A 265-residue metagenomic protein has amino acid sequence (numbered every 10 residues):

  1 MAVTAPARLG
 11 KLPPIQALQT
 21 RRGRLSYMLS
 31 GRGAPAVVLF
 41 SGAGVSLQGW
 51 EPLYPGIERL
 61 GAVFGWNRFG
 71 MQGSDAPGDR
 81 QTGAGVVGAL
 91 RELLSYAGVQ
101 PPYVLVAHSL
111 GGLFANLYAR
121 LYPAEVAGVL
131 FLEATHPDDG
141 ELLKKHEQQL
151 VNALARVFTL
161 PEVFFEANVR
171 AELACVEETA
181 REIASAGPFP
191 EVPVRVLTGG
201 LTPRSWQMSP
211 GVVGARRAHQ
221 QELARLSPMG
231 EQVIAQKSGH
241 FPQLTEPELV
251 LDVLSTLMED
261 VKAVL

Functional and structural regions predicted by a protein language model:
V3-R24: N-terminal cap/lid segment of alpha/beta-hydrolase-fold proteins
R21, G65-V106, Q148-Q149: Active-site loop/oxyanion-hole signature of alpha/beta-hydrolase fold enzymes
R22-G73: Conserved HGGG/HGGXW glycine-rich cap/lid loop of the alpha/beta-hydrolase fold
G49-E51, S74-R80, E141-L143: Conserved catalytic-core motifs of eukaryotic protein kinase domains, centered on the activation segment
Q100-D138: Conserved hydrolase catalytic core segment
L130-E166, R170-A171: Flexible "cap/lid" loop of the alpha/beta hydrolase fold
R156-S238: Conserved serine/cysteine hydrolase catalytic core
P228-L265: Catalytic active-site module of serine/aspartate enzymes centered on a nucleophile-bearing elbow/loop
